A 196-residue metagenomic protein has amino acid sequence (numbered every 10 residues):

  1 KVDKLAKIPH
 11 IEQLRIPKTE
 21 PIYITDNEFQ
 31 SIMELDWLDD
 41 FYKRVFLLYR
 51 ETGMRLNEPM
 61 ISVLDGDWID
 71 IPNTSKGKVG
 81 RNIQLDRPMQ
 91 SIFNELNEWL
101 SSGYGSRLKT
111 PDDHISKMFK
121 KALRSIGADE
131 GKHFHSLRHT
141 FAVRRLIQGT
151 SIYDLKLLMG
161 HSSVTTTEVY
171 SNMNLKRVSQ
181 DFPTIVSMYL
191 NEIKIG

Functional and structural regions predicted by a protein language model:
L5-L56: Basic, Lys/Arg- and aromatic-enriched nucleic-acid-binding interface segment
Y23, S75-G77, D86, M159-T184: Catalytic-site neighborhood detector that most strongly recognizes the C-terminal catalytic loop/helix of tyrosine
Y23-N27, T52, N57-E95: Conserved tyrosine-mediated DNA breakage-rejoining catalytic core shared by Y-recombinases
Y49, M60, K156: The alpha-helix within a helix-turn-helix
D65-W68, D129, T150-V169: Short, polar N-cap/turn motifs at the start of nucleic acid-interacting alpha helices
L85-D129: Active-site/catalytic core of tyrosine-dependent DNA strand-transfer enzymes
E98, G103, T184-G196: C-terminal secondary-structure termini that scaffold catalytic or DNA-interacting sites
D112, D129-G149, M159: Short basic/aromatic active-site micro-motif
